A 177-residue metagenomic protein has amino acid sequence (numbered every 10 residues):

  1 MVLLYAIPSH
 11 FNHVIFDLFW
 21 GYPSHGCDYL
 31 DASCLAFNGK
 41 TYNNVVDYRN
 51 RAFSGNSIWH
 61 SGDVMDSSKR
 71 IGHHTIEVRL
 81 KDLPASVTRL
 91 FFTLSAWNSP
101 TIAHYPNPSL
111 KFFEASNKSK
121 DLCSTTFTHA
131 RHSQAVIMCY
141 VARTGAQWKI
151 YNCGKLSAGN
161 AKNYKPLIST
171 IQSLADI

Functional and structural regions predicted by a protein language model:
M1-I177: Intrinsic-disorder/low-complexity signal
